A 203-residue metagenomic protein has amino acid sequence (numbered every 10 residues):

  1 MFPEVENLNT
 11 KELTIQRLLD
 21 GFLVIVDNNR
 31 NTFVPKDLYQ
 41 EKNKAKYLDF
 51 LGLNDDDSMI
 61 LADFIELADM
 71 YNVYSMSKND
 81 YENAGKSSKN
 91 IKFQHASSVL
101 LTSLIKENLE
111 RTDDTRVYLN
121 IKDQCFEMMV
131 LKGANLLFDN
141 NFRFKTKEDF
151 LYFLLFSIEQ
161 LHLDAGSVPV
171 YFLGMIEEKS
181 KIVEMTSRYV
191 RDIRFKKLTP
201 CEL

Functional and structural regions predicted by a protein language model:
M1-L203: Hydrophobic/aromatic-enriched cytosolic interaction surfaces used to assemble or bind macromolecules
